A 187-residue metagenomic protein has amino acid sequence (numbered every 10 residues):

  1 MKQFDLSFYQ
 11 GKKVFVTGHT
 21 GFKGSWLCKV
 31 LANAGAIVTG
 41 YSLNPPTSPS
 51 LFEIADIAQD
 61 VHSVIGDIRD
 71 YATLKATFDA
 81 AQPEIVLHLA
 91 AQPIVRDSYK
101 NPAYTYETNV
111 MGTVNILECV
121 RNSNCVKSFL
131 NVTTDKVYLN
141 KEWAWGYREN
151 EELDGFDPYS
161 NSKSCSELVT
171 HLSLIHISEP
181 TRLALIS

Functional and structural regions predicted by a protein language model:
M1-S178: N-terminal Rossmann-like NAD(P)+-binding domain of SDR-like oxidoreductases, especially those catalyzing
I175-S187: Single conserved hydrophobic/aromatic residue that forms the stacking wall/gate of nucleotide- or nucleobase-binding
